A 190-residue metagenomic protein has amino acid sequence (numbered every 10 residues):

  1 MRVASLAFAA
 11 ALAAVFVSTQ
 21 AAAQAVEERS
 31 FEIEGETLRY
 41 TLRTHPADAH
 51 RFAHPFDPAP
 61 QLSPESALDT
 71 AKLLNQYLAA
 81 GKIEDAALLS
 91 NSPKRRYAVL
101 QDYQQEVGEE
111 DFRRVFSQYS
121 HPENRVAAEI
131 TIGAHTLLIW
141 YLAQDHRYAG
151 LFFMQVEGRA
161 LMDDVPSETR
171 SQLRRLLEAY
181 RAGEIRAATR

Functional and structural regions predicted by a protein language model:
M1-S5: Positively charged n-region of N-terminal signal peptides that target proteins for export
A7-F16: Bacterial N-terminal signal peptides
S18-Q20: N-terminal signal peptide c-region/cleavage motif recognized by signal peptidases
A25-E32, F116-R190: Exposed beta-sheet edge and beta->alpha loop/turn motif
S30-G133, Q172-L173: Short solvent-exposed beta->alpha transition segments
